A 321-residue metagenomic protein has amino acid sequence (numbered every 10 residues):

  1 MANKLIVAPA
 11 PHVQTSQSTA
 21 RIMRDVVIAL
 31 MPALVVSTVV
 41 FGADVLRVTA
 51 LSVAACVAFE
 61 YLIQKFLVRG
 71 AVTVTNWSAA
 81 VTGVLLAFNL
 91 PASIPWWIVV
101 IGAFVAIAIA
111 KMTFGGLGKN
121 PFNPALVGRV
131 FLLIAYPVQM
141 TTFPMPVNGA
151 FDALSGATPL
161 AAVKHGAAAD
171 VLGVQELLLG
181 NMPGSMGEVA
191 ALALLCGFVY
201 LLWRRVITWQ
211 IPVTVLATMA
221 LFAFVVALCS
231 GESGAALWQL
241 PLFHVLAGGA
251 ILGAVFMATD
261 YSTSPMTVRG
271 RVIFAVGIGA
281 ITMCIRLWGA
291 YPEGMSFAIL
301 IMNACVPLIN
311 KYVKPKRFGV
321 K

Functional and structural regions predicted by a protein language model:
M1-R24, I285-K321: Cytosolic-side transmembrane-helix boundaries in multi-pass membrane proteins
M1-V57: N-terminal signal-anchor module of multipass membrane proteins
G42-A55, S93-G102, L177, N181-A191 (+1 more regions): Structural signature of hydrophobic alpha-helical transmembrane segments
A58-G70, I107-K119, C196-R205, V255-S264 (+1 more regions): C-terminal ends of transmembrane helices
A71-T82, I98-F104, K119-V130, W209-A217 (+2 more regions): Cytoplasmic-side transmembrane-helix entry/capping segments in multi-pass membrane proteins
S78-A150: A generic, well-ordered mixed alpha/beta core segment in the N-terminal half of proteins
K119-L195: Long hydrophobic alpha-helical segments that form multi-pass transmembrane helix bundles in integral membrane proteins
P121, A125, L242-G248, R271 (+1 more regions): Loop-to-transmembrane alpha-helix initiation sites
